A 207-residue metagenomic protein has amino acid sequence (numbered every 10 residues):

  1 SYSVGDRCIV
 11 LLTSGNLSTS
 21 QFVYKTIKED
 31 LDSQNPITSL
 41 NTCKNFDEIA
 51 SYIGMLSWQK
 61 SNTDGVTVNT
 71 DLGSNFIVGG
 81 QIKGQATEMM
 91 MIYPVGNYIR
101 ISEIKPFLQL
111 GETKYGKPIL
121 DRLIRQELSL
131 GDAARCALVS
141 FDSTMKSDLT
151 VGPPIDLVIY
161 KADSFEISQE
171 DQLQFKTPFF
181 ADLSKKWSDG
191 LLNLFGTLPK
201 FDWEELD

Functional and structural regions predicted by a protein language model:
S1-D207: N-terminal nucleophile
